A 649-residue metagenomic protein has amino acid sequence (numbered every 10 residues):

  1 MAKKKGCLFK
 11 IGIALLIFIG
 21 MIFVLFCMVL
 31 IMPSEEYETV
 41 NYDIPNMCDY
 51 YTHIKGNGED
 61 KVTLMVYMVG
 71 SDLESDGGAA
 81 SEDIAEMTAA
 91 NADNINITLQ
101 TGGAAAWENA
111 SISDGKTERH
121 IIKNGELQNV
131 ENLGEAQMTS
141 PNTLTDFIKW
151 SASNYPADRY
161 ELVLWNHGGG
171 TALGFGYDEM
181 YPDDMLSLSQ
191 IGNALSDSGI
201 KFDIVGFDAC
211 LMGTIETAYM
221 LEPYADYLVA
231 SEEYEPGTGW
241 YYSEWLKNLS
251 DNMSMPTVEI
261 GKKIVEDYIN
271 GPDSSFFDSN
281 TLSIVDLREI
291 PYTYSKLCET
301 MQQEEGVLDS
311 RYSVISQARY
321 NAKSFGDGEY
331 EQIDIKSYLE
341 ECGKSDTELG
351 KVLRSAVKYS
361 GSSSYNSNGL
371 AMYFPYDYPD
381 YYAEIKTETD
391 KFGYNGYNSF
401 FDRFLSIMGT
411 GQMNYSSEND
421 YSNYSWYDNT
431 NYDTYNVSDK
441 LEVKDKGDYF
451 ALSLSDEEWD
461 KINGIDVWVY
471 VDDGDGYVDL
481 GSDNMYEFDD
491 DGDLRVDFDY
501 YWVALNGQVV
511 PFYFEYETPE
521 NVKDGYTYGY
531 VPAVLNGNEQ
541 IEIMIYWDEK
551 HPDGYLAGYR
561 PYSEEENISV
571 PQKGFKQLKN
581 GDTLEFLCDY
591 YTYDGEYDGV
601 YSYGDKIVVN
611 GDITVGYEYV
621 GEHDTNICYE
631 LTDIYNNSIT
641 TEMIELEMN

Functional and structural regions predicted by a protein language model:
A2-G20: N-terminal Sec-pathway targeting helices
I22-E38: Membrane-interface motif at the C-terminal end of an N-terminal transmembrane signal
P33-P156: N-terminal extension/subdomain marker
Y37-N57, G170-T171, F175-N649: Terminal, contiguous helix-loop blocks that mediate binding/assembly
T63-M68, N96-T101, Y160-L164, D203-F207 (+2 more regions): Structural recognition of the beta-strand scaffold that forms the well-ordered cores of secreted hydrolase catalytic
G102-I200, A209-C210, I215, E232-E233: Catalytic-core segments of thiol-dependent peptidases
